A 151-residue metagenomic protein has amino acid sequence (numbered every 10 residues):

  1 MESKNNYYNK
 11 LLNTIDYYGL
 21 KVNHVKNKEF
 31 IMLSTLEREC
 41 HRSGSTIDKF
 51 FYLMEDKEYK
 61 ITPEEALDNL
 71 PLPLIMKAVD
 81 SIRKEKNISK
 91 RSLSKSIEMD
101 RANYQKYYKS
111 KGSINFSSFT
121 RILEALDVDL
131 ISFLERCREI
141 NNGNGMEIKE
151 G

Functional and structural regions predicted by a protein language model:
M1-L20: DNA-contacting interfaces and partner/effector-binding or oligomerization modules in DNA-centric proteins
K10, G19-K21, M32, T46-K49 (+4 more regions): Residues that mark the N-terminal boundary/hinge immediately upstream of a DNA-recognition element
Y17-R38, N87-K106: Short alpha-helical DNA-recognition segment
F30-M54, K111-E124: Short, basic-rich loop-to-helix N-cap that marks the start of a DNA-contacting helix
R38, Y52-L74, A78-K84, L134-G151: Short, charged recognition helix plus adjacent turn of helix-turn-helix-like nucleic-acid-binding domains
P71-I131: Conserved small-residue-rich
